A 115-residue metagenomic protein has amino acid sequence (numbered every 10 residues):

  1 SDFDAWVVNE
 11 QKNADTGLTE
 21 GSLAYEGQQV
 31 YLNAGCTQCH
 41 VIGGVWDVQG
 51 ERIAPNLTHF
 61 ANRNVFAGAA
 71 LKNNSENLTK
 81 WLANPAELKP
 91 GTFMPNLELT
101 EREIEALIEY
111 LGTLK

Functional and structural regions predicted by a protein language model:
D2-L32: Electrostatic cytochrome c docking/interface patches
D2-N13, E76-K115: C-terminal capping alpha-helices of c-type cytochrome domains
D15, Q28-H59, R63-G68, A83-P90 (+1 more regions): Periplasmic/extracellular electron-transfer cofactor-ligation site, primarily the c-type cytochrome heme-c attachment
L18, I42-G43, K72, F93 (+1 more regions): Residue-level detector of alpha-helical recognition elements and their boundaries
S22, N33, A70-N73, M94-E101: Flexible gly/pro/ser-rich segments immediately N-terminal to CXXCH heme-c attachment motifs in exported/periplasmic
P55, N73-N77: A general alpha-helical scaffold signature found inside nucleotide-binding enzyme cores
